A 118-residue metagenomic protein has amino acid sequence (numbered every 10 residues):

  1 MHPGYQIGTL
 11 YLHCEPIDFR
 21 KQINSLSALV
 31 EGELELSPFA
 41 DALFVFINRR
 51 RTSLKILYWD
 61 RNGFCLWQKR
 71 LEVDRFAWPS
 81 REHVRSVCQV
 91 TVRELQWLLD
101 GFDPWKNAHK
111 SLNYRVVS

Functional and structural regions predicted by a protein language model:
M1-S118: Polybasic/polar functional segments that serve as interface/processing modules
